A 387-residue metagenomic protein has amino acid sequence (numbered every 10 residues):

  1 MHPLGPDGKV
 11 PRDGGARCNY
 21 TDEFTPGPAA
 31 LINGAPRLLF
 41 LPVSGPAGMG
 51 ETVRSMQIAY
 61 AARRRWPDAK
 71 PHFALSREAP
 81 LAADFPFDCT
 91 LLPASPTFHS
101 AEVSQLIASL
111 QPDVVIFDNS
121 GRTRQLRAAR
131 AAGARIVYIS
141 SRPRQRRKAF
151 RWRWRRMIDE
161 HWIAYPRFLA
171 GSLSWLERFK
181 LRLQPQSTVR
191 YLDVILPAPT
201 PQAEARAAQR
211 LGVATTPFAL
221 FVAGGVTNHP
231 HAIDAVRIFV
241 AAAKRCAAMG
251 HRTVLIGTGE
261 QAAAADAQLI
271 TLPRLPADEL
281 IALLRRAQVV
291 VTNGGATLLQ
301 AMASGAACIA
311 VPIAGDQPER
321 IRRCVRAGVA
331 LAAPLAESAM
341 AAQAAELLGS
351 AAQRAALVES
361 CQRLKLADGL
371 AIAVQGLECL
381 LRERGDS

Functional and structural regions predicted by a protein language model:
L39-R65, H72-F179: Active-site and donor-binding regions of nucleotide-sugar-utilizing enzymes
R54, I58, T200, T215-T258: Conserved catalytic-core segment of nucleotide-activated headgroup transferases in glycan assembly
L75-D84, A223, A247-P273: Catalytic donor nucleotide-activated moiety binding site of glycosyltransferases and closely related
V103-Q105, P276-A287, M302-A303: Short acidic alpha-helix that forms the nucleotide-activated donor recognition element in Leloir-type transferases
M157-G225, T258: A nucleotide-sugar donor-handling region in carbohydrate enzymes
R285-G295: Acidic donor-binding loop of glycosyltransferase active sites
L331, E337, Q343-R363, E383-R384: Conserved donor-nucleotide binding/catalytic region of nucleotide-linked donor-dependent transferases
L366-S387: C-terminal alpha-helical cap of glycosyltransferases
